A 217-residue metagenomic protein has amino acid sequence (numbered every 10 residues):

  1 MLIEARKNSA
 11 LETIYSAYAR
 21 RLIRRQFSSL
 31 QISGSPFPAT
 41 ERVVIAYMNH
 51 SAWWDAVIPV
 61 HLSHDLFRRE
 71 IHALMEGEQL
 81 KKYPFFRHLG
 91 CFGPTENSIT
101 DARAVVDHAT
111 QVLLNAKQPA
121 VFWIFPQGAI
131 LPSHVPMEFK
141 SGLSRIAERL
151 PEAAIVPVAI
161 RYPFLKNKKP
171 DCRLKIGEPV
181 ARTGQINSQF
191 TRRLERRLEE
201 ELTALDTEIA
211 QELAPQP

Functional and structural regions predicted by a protein language model:
L2-I3, K7, R103-P217: Non-catalytic C-terminal accessory region of glycerolipid acyltransferases and related lyso-lipid remodeling enzymes
L11-T13, A17-H50: Helix-to-loop junction immediately C-terminal to a conserved catalytic motif
Y15, L80-K82, L165-N167: Short, glycine/polar-rich helix-capping loops at beta-to-alpha or helix-loop-helix junctions that flank or form
I23, D55-I58, G142-I146: Short amphipathic alpha-helical face segments that pack within enzyme cores and frequently flank/anchor catalytic
R24-F27, R68, F86-H88, L150: Short, well-ordered coil/turn elements that cap or connect secondary structure elements
Q26-I32, S98-T110: Glycine-rich, highly charged phosphate/nucleotide-binding loops
P36, G77, T95-N97, A159 (+1 more regions): Residues at the C-termini of beta-strands that transition into short coil/loop
T40-I99: Catalytic core of membrane glycerolipid acyltransferases/transacylases, capturing the structured, soluble-facing
